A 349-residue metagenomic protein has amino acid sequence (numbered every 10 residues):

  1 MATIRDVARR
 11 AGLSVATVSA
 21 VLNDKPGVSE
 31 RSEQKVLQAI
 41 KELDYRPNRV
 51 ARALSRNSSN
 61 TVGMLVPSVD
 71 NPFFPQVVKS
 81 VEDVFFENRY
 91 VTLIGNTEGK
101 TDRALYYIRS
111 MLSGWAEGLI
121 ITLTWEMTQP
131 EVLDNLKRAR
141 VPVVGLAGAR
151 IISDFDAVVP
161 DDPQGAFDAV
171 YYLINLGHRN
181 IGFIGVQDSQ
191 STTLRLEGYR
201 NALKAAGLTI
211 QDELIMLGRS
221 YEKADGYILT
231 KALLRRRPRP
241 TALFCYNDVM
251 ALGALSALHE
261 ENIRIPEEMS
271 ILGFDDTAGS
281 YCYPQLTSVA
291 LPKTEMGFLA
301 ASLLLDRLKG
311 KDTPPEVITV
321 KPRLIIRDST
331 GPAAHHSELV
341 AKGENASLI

Functional and structural regions predicted by a protein language model:
M1-N60, L348-I349: N-terminal helix-turn-helix DNA-binding module of bacterial transcription factors
V15-A20, L54-D70, Y172, N180-V186: Short beta-strand segments enriched in small/hydrophobic residues
N60-Y171, N175, R235, I349: Alpha-helical recognition/docking segments in bacterial nutrient-uptake and carbohydrate-utilization systems
P67-Q76, I94-R103, G148, A157-D168 (+5 more regions): Hinge/beta->alpha junction and helix N-cap segments in small-molecule ligand-binding domains
E87-N88, A139, K204-I210, R235-R239 (+1 more regions): Short helix-capping segments at alpha-helix termini
R179-N180, I210-L214, R264-I271: Short acidic capping loops at alpha-helix termini that bridge into adjacent secondary structure
L229-I349: Flexible loop/turn connectors
